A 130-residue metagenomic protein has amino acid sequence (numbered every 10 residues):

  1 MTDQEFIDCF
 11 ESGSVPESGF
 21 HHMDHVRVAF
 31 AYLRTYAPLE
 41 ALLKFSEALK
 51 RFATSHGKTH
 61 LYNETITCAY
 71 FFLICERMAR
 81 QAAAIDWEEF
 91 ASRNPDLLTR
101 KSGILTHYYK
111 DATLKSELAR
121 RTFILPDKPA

Functional and structural regions predicted by a protein language model:
M1-V15: Intrinsically disordered, low-complexity serine/threonine- and proline-rich regulatory segments
G13-A83, W87: Conserved, aromatic- and glycine-enriched, well-ordered alpha/beta core segments that occur as contiguous structural
N63-A130: A charged, amphipathic interaction segment
